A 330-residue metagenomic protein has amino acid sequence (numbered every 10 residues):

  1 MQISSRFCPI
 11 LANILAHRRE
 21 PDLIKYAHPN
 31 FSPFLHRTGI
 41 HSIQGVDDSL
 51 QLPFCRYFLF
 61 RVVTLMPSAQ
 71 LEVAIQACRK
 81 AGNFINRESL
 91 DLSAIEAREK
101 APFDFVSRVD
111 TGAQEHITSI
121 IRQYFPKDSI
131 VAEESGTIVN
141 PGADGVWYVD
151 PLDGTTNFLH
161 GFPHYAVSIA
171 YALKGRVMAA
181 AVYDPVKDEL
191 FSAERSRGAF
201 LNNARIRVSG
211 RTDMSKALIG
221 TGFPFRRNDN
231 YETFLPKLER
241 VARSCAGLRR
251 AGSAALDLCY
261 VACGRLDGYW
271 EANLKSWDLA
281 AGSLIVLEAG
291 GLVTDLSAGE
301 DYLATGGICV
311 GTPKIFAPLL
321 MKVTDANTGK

Functional and structural regions predicted by a protein language model:
I14, I24, I40-V46: Hydrophobic alpha-helical signal/anchor motif
F60-L152, K314, M321, T328-K330: N-terminal subdomain of lithium-sensitive/metallo-dependent phosphomonoesterases centered on the IMPase/IPPase/PAP
I85, D110, I121, T155 (+6 more regions): Residue-level signal for inorganic ion chemistry
P141-F200, S215: DPxDG-like acidic metal-binding loop motif
R207-K330: An extended, acidic
